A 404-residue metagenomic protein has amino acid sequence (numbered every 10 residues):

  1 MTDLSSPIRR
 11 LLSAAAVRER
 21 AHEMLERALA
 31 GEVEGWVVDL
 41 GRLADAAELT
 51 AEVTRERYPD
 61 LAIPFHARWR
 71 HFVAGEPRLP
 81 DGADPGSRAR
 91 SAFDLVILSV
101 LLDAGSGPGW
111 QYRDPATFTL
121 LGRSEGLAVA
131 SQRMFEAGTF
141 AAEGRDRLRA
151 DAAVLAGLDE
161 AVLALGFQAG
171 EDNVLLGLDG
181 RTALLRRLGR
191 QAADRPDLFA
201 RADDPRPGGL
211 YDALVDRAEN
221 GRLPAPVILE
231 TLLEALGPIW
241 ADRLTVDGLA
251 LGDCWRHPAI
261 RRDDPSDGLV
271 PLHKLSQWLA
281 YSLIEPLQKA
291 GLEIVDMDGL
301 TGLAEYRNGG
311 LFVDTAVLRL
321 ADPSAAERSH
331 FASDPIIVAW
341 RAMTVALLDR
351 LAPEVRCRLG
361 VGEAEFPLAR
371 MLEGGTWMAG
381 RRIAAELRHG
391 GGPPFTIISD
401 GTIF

Functional and structural regions predicted by a protein language model:
T2-A153: An N-terminal, globular interaction/scaffold subdomain
L12, A16, G41, R88 (+7 more regions): Alpha-helix boundary/N-cap detector
E48, R88-S106, E234, P238 (+4 more regions): Short, hydrophobic/amphipathic alpha-helical patches that form generic packing surfaces within helical domains
G105, G109, W240-L244, L359 (+1 more regions): Residue-level signal for secondary-structure boundary elements
W110-D114, L244-A250, A364-L368: Short coil/turn segments at secondary-structure boundaries
R113-G221: Conserved, well-structured core segments that form the ligand-binding/active-site neighborhood of functional domains
V174-S276: Loop-centered beta-sheet repeat module
I260-F404: C-terminal structured domains
